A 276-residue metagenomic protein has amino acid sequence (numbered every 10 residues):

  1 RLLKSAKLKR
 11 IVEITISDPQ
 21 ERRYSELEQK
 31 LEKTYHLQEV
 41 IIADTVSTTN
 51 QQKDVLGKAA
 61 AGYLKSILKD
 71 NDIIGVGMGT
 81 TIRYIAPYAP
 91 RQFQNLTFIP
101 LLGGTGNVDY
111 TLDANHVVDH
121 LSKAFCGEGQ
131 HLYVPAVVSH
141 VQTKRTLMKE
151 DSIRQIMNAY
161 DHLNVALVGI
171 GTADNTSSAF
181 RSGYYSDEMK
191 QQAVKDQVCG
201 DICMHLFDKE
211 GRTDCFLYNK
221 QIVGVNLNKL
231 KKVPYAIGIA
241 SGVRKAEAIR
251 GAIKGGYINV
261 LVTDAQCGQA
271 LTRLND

Functional and structural regions predicted by a protein language model:
L2-I73, A86-Q94, N107-T111: HTH-adjacent hinge/linker in prokaryotic transcriptional regulators
K4-I16, R23-S25, T105-D276: Conserved phosphate- and dinucleotide-binding cores of soluble alpha/beta proteins, encompassing both enzyme active
A43-T45, L101, L132-V134: Conserved beta-strand termini and adjacent loop/short-helix elements that scaffold enzyme active sites in alpha/beta
D44, V76-T81, S241: Glycine-rich beta-strand-to-loop/alpha-helix junction loops that act as flexible
V76, F98-P100, H131, G238: Structural beta-sheet core signal
T81-F93, S178-E188: Short Gly/Thr/Asp-enriched flexible loops that form oxyanion-binding sites at enzyme active sites
Q92-L96, G255-G256: Conserved S-adenosyl-L-methionine
N95-T105: Catalytic or ion-translocation cores adjacent to nucleophile or general acid/base/metal-coordination motifs in diverse
